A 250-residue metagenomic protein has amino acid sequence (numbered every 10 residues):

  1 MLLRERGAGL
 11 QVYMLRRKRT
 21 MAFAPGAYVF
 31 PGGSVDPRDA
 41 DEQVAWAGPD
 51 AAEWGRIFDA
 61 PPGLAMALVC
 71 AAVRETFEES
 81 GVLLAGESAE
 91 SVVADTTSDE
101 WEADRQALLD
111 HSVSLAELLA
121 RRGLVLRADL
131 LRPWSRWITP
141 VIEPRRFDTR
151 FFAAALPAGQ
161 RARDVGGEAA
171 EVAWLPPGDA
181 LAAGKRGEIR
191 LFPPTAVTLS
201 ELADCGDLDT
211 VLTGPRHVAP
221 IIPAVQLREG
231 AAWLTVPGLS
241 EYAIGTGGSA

Functional and structural regions predicted by a protein language model:
M1-A250: N-terminal leader/linker segments that precede catalytic domains of diphosphate-processing enzymes
